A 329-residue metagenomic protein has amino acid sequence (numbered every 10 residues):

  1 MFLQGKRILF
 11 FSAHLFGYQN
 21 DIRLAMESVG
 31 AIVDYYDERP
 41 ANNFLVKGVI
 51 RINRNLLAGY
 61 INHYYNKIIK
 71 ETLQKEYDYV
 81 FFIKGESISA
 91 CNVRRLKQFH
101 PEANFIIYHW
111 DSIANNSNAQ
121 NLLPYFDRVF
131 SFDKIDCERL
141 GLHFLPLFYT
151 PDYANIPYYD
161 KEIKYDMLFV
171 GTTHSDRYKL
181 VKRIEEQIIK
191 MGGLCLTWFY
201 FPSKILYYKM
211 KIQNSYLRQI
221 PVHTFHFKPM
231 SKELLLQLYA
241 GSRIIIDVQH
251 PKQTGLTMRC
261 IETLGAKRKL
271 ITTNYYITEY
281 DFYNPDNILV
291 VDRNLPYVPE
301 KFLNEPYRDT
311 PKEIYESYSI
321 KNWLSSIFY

Functional and structural regions predicted by a protein language model:
F2-G59, K84-C91, S117-T257, K269-T278 (+2 more regions): Nucleotide-sugar donor-binding catalytic core of glycosyltransferases
L57-E76: An amphipathic, basic-hydrophobic alpha-helix
I68-L73, I156-Y158, V298-N304: Short amphipathic alpha-helix with an adjacent loop that forms part of the alpha/beta core around
F81: N-terminal Rossmann-like NAD(P) cofactor-binding module of classical short-chain dehydrogenase/reductase
V93-H100, E185: Surface-exposed amphipathic alpha-helices with a cationic face
K97-S112, F130: Active-site proximal beta-strand in glycosyltransferases
G265, K269-Y329: Pol beta-like nucleotidyltransferase catalytic core
